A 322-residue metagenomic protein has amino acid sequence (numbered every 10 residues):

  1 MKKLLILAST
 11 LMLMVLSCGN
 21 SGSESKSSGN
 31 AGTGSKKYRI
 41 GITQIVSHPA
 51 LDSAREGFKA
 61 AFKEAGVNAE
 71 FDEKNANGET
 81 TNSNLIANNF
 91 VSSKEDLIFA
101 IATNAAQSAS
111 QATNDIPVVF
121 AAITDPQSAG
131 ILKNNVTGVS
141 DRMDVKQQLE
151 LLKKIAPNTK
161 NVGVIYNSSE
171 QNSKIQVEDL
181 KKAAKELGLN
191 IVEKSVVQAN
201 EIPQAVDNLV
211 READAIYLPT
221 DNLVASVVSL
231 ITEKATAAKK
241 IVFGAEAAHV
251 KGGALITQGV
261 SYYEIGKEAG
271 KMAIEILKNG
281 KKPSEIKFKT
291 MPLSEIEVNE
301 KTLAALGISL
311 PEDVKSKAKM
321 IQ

Functional and structural regions predicted by a protein language model:
K2-A8: Sec-dependent signal peptide recognition, specifically the positively charged N-region followed immediately by
L11-M12: Repetitive helical segments and hydrophobic/amphipathic motifs
C18-Q322: Short hydrophobic alpha-helices and adjacent helix-cap/hinge residues
